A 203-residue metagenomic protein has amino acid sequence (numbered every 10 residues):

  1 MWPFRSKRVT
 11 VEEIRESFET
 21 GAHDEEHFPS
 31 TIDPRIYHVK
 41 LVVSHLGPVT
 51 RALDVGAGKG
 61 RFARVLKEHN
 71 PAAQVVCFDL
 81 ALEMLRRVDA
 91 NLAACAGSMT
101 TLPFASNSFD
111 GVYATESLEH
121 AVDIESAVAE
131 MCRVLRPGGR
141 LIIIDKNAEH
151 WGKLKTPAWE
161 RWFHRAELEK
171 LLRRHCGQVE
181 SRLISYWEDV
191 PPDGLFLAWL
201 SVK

Functional and structural regions predicted by a protein language model:
M1-G47, R61, V65, M84: Conserved class I S-adenosyl-L-methionine
L53, K59-T101: Class I SAM-dependent methyltransferase SAM/SAH-binding core
Y113: A conserved beta-strand element that flanks and buttresses the S-adenosyl-L-methionine
E116-S117: Short catalytic micro-motifs in class I SAM-dependent methyltransferases
E125-P137: A short glycine-rich, Lys/Arg-flanked "PGG" loop and its adjoining helix->strand segment in the class I
I142-R165: Conserved class I S-adenosyl-L-methionine
R161-H175: Short alpha-helix
S185-K203: Core SAM-dependent methyltransferase catalytic element
